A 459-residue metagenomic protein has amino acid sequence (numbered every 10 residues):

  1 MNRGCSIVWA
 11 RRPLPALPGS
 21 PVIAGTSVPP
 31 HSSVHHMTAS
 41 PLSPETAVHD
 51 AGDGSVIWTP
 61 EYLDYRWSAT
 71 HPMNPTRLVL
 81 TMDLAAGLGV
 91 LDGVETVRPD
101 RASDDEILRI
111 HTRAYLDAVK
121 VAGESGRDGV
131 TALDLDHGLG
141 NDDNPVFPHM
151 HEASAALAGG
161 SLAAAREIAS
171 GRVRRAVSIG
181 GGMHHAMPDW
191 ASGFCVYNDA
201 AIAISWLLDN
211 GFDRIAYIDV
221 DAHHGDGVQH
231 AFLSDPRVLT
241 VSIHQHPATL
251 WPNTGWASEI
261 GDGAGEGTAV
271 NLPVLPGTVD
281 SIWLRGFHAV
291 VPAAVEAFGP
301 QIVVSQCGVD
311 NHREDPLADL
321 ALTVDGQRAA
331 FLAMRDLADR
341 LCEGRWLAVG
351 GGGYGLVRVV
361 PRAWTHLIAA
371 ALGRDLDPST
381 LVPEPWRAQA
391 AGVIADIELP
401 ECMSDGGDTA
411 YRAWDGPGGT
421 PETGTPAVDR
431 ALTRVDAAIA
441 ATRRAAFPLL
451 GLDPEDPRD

Functional and structural regions predicted by a protein language model:
L14-L17, L42: Leucine-biased recognition of intrinsically disordered, low-complexity hydrophobic segments
S33-I57, L63, G126-D459: A general "terminal functional-core" signal
T38-R109: N-terminal low-complexity, Ser/Thr- and acidic-residue-enriched intrinsically disordered segments
D100-E124: Charged, often glycine-rich, active-site loop that binds/positions anionic groups
